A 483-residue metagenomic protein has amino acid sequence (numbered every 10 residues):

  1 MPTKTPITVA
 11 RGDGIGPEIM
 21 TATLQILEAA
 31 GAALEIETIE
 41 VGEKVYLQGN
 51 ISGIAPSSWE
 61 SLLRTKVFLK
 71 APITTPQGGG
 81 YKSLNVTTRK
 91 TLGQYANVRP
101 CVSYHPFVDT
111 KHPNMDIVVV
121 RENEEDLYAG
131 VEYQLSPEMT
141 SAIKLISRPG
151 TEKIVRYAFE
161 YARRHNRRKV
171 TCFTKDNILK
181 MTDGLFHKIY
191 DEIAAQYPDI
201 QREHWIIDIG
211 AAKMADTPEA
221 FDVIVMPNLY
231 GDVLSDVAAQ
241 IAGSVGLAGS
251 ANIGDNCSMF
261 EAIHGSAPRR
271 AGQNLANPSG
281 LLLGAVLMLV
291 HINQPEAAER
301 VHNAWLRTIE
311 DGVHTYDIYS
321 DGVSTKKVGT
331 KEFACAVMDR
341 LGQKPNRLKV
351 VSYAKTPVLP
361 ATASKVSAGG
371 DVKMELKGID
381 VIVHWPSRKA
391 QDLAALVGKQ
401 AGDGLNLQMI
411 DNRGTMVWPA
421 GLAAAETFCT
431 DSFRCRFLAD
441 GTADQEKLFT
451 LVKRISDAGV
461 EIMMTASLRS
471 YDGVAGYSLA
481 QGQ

Functional and structural regions predicted by a protein language model:
T8-G31, P137-I207: Glycine-rich phosphate/diphosphate-binding loop of Rossmann-like nucleotide-binding domains
D13-G16, K66, V120, A158 (+4 more regions): Buried hydrophobic positions in well-ordered alpha/beta secondary-structure cores of metabolic enzymes
A33-P56, A212-M214: N-terminal beta-loop-helix "entrance" segment that forms/cooperates in small-molecule cofactor or anionic ligand
E35-T38, H165-T174, Y197-W205, Q294-H302 (+4 more regions): Flexible, glycine/charged-enriched surface loops at secondary-structure junctions
V45, P56, P106, A215-R300 (+1 more regions): Glycine-rich phosphate/nucleotide-binding loop
L47-S141, L229-V233: N-terminal glycine-rich phosphate/adenylate-binding segment common to multiple enzyme folds
G130-E132, M139-K180, T308-L348: Glycine-rich phosphate/pyrophosphate-binding loop and the adjoining helix
G342-Q483: C-terminal non-catalytic interaction/assembly regions of soluble proteins
